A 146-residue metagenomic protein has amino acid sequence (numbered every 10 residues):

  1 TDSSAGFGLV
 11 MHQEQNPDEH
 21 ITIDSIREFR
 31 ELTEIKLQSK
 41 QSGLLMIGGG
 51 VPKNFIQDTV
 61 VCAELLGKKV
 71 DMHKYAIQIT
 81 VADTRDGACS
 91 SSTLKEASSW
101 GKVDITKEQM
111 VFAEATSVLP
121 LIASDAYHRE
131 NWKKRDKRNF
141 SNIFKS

Functional and structural regions predicted by a protein language model:
D2-G43, P52: Active-site rim loops that border cofactor/substrate pockets in soluble metabolic enzymes
G8-L9, F55-T59, A88-S90: A short acidic (Asp/Glu
P17-E31, C62-V81: Gly/Ser/Thr-rich active-site loops/lids in small-molecule metabolic enzymes that frequently grip phosphoryl groups
I23-R30, N54-V60, D71, A113-L121: Conserved active-site and cofactor/substrate-binding residues in soluble primary-metabolism enzymes
E31-I35, T59, S141-F144: Short linear segments in flexible contexts
Q41, V51, L65-S146: C-terminal functional extensions of proteins
